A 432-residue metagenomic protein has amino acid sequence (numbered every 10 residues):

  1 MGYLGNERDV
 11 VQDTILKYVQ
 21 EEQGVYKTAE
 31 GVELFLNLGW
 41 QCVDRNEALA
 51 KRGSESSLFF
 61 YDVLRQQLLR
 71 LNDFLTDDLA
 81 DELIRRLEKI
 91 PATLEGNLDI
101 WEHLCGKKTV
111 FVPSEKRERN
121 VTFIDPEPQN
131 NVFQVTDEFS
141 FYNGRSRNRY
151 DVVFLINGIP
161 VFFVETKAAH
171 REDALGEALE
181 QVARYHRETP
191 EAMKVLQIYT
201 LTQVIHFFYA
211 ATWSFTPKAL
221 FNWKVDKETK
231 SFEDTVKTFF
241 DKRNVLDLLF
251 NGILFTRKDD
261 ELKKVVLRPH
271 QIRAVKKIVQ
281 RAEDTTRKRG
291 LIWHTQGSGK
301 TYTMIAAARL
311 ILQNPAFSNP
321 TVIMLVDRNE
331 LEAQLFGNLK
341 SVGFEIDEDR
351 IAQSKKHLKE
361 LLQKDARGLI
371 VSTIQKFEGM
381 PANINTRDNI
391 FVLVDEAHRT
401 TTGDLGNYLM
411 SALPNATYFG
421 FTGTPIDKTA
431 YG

Functional and structural regions predicted by a protein language model:
G2-T321, E330-I346, D365-L369, Q375 (+1 more regions): ATP-dependent helicase/translocase motor core
L16, V32, K359, G406-M410: Short amphipathic alpha-helical segments and helix-helix/interface helices
V152, Q296, E360-Q363, A382-I384 (+1 more regions): Replace "in large, NTP-powered and nucleic-acid-processing enzymes" with "in large, NTP-powered factors and other
F221, E378, A382, T386-G432: Signature of the SF2 helicase/ATPase Hel1-core->accessory helical subdomain module
Q313, R328, G337, S341-E345 (+3 more regions): Short, well-ordered loop/turn and helix-capping segments at boundaries between secondary-structure elements and domains
N329, D349-K359, T373-G379: Conserved helicase motor
S354-I370, N383-R387: Conserved motor-coupling elements within RecA-like helicase/translocase cores
